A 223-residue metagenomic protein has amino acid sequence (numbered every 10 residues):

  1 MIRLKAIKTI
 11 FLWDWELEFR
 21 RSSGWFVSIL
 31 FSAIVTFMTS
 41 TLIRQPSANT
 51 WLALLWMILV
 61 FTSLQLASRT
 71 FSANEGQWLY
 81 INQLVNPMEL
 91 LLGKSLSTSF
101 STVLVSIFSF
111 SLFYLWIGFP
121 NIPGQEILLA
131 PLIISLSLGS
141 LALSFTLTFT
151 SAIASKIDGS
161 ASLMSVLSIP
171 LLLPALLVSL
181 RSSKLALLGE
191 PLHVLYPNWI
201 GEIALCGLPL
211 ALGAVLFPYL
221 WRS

Functional and structural regions predicted by a protein language model:
M1-S28: Aromatic- and glycine-rich beta-strand/loop motifs that create alpha-glucan
E18, L64-Q83: Transmembrane helix boundary and interhelical loop/hinge segments in multi-pass membrane proteins
R21-R44, A53-S63, L167-V178, A204-G213: Hydrophobic alpha-helical transmembrane segments of multi-pass membrane transport/permease proteins
L42-P46, T50, L112-S137, S183-W199: Membrane-interfacial helix-loop-helix connectors in multipass membrane proteins
P87-W116: Selective transmembrane-helix segments that form parts of the transport pathway or gating/packing helices in multipass
L115, G207-S223: Junction motif at the cytosolic side of a transmembrane helix
S135-I169, W221-S223: A structural motif at transmembrane helix-loop-helix junctions in multipass membrane proteins
S144-S151, A175-L188: Transmembrane alpha-helical segments of integral membrane proteins
